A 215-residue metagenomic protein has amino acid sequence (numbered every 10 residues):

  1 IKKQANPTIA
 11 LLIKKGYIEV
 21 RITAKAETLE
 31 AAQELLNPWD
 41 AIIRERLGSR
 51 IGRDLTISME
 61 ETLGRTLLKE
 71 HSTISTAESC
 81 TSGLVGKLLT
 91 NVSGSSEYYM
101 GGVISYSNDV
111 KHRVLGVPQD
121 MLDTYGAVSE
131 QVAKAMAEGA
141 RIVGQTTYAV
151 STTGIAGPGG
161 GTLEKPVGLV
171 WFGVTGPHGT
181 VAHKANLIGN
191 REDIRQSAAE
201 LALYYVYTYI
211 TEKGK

Functional and structural regions predicted by a protein language model:
I1-G16, R21, A31-L36: Accessory alpha-helical/coil subdomains and C-terminal extensions that flank or cap enzyme catalytic cores
I22-A26: Short beta-strand-to-loop capping motifs
A31-K215: Short alpha-helical segments enriched in small residues
